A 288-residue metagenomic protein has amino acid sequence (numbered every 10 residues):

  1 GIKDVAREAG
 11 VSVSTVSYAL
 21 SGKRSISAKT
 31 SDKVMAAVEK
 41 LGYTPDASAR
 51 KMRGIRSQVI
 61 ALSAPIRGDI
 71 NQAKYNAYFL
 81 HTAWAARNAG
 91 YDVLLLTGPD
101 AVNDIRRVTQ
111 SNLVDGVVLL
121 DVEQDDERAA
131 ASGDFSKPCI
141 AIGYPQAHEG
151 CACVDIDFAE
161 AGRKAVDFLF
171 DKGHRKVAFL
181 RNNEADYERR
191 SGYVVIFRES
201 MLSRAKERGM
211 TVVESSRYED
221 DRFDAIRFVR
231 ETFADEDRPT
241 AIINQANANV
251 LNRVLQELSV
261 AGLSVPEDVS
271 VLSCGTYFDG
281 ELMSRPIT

Functional and structural regions predicted by a protein language model:
G1-R56: N-terminal helix-turn-helix DNA-binding module of bacterial transcription factors
E8, T15-Y18, M52-D69, K176-D186: Short beta-strand segments enriched in small/hydrophobic residues
L41-R106, G116, E199-L202: Amphipathic helical "hinge" segments at domain boundaries
A86-T97, R198-F223, A241: Short beta-strand elements in bilobed, periplasmic/extracellular small-molecule ligand-binding domains
L120-E160, A185, G275-I287: Flexible loop/hinge segments that line or gate small-molecule binding clefts
V154-L180, R222-E231: Hydrophobic alpha-helical segments within soluble ligand-binding/sensing domains
A165-M210, S215: An alpha-beta-alpha
I226, R230-T288: Flexible loop/turn connectors
